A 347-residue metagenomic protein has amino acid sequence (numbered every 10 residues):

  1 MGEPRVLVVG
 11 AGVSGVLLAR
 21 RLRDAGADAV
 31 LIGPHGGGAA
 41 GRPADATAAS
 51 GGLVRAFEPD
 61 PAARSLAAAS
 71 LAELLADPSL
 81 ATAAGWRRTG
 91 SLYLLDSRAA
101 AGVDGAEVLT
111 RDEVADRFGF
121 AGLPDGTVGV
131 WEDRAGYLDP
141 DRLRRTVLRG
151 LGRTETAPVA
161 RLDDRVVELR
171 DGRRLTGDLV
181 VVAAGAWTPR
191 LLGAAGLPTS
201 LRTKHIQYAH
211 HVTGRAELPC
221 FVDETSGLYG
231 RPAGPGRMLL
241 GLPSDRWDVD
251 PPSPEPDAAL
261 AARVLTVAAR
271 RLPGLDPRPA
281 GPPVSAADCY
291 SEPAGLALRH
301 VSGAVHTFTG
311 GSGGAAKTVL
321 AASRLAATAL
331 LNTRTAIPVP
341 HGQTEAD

Functional and structural regions predicted by a protein language model:
P4-V30: N-terminal Rossmann-like FAD-binding beta1-loop-alpha1 element of flavoenzymes
R23-T47: Glycine-rich FAD pyrophosphate-binding loop
P43, R174-P219: Central helical "cap/lid" subdomain
S50-F120, G126-V128, G227-L228: Dinucleotide-binding Rossmann-like beta1-alpha1 core, especially the glycine-rich loop that anchors the ADP
P61, S65-A68, Y93-A99, G129-R149 (+1 more regions): Short beta-strand to alpha-helix junction loop
V130-R165, L169-D171, L175-D178: Helical element adjacent to the flavin cofactor pocket in flavoenzyme catalytic cores
R215-S302: Active-site lid/adjacent beta-loop-alpha segment flanking the redox-cofactor pocket in flavoenzymes
L272-D347: C-terminal catalytic lobe of FAD-dependent flavoproteins
